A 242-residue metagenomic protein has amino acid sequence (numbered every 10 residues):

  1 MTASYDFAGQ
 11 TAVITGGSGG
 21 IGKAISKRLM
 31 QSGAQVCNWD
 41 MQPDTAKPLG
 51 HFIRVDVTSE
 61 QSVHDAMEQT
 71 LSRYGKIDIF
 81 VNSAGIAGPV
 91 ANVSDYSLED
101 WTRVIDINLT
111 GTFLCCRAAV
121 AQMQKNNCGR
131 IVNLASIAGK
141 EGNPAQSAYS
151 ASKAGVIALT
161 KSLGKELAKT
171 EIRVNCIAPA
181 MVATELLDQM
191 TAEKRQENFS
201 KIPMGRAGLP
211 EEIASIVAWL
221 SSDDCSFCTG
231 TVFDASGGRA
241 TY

Functional and structural regions predicted by a protein language model:
T2-S4, A87-V90, E141, A218 (+1 more regions): Short C-terminal tail/terminal secondary-structure segment of NAD(P)H-dependent dehydrogenase/reductase domains
S4-V36: Canonical Rossmann dinucleotide-binding motif of NAD(H)/NADP(H)-dependent dehydrogenases/reductases, specifically
A91-V93, D100-I105, L187, N198: Substrate-binding pocket helix/loop in short-chain dehydrogenase/reductase
C116, S152, T160: Active-site helix of classical SDR
A121, K165-K169: Alpha-helical segment proximal to the catalytic Tyr-Lys
S136: Residue(s) in the substrate-gating loop at a strand-loop-helix junction that position the organic substrate next
A168, R173, C228-G230: Short, small/polar-rich loop/turn modules that mediate ligand/substrate recognition or access, typified
